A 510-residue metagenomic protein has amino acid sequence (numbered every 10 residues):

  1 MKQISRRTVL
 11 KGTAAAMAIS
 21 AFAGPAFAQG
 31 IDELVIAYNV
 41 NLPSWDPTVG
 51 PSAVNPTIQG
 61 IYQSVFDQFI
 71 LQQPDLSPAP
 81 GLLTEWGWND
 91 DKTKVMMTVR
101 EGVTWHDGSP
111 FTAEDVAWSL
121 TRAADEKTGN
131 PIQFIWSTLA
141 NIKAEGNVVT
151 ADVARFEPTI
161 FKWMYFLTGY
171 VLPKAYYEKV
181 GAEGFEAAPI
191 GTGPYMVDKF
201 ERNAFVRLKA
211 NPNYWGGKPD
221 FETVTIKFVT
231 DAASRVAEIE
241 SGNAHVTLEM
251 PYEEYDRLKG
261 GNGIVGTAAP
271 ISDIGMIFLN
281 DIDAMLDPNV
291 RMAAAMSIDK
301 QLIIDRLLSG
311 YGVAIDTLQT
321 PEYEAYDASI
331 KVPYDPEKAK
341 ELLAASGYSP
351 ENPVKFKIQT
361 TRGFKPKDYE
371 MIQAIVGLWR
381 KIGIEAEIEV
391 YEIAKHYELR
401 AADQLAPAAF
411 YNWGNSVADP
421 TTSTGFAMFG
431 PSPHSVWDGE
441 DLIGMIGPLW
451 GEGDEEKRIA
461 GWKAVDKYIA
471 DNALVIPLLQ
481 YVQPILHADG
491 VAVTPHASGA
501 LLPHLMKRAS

Functional and structural regions predicted by a protein language model:
V9, A16, V40, E201 (+5 more regions): Detector for C-terminal structural segments
Y38-W88, T121, I190: N-terminal lobe/hinge region of extracytoplasmic solute-binding protein
N55, Q63, Q73-S77, F166-P219 (+5 more regions): Gly/Pro-rich hinge or "lid" segments in bacterial periplasmic/extracellular proteins
E85-G129, T150, E238, M285: Aromatic- and charge-enriched surface segment that lines or borders ligand/interaction sites
G87, T98, Q133-Y176: Surface-exposed binding/hinge segments that line and control ligand-binding clefts or catalytic entry sites
K209-P212, I271-A293, S297, G430 (+1 more regions): A bilobed periplasmic-binding-protein/Venus flytrap-type ligand-binding module shared by bacterial periplasmic
N211-R257, E385: Ligand-site clamp/hinge motif
A314-S346, R362-E370: Structural transition elements
